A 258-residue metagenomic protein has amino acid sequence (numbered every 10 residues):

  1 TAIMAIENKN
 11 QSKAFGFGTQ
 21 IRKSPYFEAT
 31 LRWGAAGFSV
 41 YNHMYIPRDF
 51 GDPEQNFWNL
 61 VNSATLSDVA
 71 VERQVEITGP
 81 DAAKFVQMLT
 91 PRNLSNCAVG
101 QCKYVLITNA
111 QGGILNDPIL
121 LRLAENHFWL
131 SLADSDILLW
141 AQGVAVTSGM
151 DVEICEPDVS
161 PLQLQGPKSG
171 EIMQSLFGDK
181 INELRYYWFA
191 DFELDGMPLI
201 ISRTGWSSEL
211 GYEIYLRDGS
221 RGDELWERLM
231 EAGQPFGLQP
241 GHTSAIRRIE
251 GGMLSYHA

Functional and structural regions predicted by a protein language model:
T1-T108, G113: Acidic, proline/glycine-enriched N-terminal capping motif
G18, R22, D52, Q74-T78 (+5 more regions): Catalytic cores of large soluble enzymes that bind and process phosphate-bearing ligands
S24, W33, H43-Y45, A145 (+1 more regions): Glycine-rich, acidic
E28, A64, V75, V105 (+7 more regions): A broad, low-specificity signal marking well-ordered, structured residues that form hydrophobic/aromatic
N59-A70, I114-A124, E153-C155, D195-L210: Residues forming anionic-ligand binding surfaces in small-molecule and nucleic-acid pockets of primarily soluble enzymes
E72-I77, D117-D134, A141, S160-Q165 (+2 more regions): Short cationic amphipathic helices and targeting signals
A83-L89, D136-S148, E171-L176: Short active-site loop/helix that positions an aromatic residue
R92-T147: Well-ordered mid-protein domain cores that form the structural environment of catalytic cofactors
